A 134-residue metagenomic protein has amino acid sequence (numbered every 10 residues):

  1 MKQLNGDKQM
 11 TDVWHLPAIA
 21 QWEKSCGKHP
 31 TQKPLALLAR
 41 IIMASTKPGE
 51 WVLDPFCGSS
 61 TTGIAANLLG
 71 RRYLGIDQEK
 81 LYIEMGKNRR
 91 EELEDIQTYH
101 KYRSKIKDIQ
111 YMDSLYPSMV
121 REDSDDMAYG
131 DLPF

Functional and structural regions predicted by a protein language model:
N5-F134: S-adenosyl-L-methionine-dependent nucleic acid methyltransferase catalytic domains
